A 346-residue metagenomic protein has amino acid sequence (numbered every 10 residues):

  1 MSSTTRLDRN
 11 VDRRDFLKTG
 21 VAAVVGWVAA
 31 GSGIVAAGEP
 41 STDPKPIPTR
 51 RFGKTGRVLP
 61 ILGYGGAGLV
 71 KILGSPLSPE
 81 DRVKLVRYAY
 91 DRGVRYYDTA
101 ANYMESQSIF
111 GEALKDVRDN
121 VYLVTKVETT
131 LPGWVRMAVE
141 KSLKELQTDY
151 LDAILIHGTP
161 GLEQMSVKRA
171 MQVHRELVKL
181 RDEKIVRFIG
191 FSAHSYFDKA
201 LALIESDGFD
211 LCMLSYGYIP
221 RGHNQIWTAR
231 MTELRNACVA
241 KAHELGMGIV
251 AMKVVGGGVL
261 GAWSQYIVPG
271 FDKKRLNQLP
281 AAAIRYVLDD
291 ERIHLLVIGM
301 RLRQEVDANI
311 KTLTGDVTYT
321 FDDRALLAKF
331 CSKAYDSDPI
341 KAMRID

Functional and structural regions predicted by a protein language model:
M1-V11: N-terminal secretory signal peptides
N10-K18, V24-T42: N-terminal twin-arginine translocation
A23, H223, E233-D346: Structured C-terminal cap/extension of enzyme domains
G31-G66, S75: C-terminal segment of N-terminal export signals and the immediately downstream linker at the start of the mature
F52, Y64, Y97, F110 (+5 more regions): Conserved, mostly hydrophobic/aromatic
G68-P79, K126-G133, V268-K274: Active-site mouth loops of central-metabolism enzymes
L73, T130-E233, A237-V250: Glycine/proline-rich, positively charged, aromatic-decorated active-site loop/lid region on the catalytic face
G111-V124, E176-K179: Alpha-helix-loop-beta-strand connector modules within alpha/beta enzyme cores
